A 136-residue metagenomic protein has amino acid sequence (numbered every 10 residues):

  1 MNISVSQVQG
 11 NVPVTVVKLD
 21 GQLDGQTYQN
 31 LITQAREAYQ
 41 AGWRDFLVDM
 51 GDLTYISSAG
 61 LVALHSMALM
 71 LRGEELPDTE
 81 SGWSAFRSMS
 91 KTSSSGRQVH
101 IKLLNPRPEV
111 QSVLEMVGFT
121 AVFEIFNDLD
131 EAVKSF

Functional and structural regions predicted by a protein language model:
M1-K18, L23: Short beta-strand/loop segment at the start of cytosolic alpha/beta domains
G25-V122: Amphipathic alpha-helical interaction surfaces in cytosolic regulatory modules
F123-D128: Short acidic-hydrophobic, aromatic-tinged amphipathic segments that line or gate anion-handling sites
